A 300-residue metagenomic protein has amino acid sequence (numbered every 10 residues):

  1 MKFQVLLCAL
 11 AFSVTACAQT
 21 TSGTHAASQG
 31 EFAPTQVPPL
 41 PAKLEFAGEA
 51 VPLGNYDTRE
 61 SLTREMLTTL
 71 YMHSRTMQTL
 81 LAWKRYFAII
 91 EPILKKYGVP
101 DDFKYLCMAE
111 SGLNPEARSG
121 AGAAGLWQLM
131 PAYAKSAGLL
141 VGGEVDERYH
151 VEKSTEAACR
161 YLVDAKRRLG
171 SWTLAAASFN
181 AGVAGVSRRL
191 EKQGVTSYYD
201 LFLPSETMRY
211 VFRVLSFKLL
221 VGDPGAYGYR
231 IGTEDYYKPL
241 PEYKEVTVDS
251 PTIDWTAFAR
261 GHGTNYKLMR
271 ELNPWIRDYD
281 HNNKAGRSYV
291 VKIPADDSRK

Functional and structural regions predicted by a protein language model:
Q4-V5, C17-G98: An acidic, Gly/Ser/Thr/Pro-rich helix-cap/linker signature
L10-A18: Hydrophobic h-region of N-terminal signal peptides that target proteins for export in Gram-negative bacteria
T76-F87, K96-V99, S119-W127, E147-T155 (+4 more regions): Solvent-exposed, acidic/flexible segments
V99-E116, A175-N180, M269-L272: Short, functionally critical alpha-helical segments immediately adjacent to catalytic or ligand/cofactor-binding
A121-G142, T155-A158, L162, V186-R189: Substrate-binding/active-site groove segments that recognize and process beta-1,4-linked N-acetyl-hexosamine
L162-R189: Catalytic and binding regions of secreted/periplasmic enzymes and modules that target cell-wall glycans
E234-G263, R287: Primarily a LysM-type cell-wall glycan-binding module
L268-K300: Extracellular LysM carbohydrate-binding repeats and other cell-envelope/extracellular binding modules
